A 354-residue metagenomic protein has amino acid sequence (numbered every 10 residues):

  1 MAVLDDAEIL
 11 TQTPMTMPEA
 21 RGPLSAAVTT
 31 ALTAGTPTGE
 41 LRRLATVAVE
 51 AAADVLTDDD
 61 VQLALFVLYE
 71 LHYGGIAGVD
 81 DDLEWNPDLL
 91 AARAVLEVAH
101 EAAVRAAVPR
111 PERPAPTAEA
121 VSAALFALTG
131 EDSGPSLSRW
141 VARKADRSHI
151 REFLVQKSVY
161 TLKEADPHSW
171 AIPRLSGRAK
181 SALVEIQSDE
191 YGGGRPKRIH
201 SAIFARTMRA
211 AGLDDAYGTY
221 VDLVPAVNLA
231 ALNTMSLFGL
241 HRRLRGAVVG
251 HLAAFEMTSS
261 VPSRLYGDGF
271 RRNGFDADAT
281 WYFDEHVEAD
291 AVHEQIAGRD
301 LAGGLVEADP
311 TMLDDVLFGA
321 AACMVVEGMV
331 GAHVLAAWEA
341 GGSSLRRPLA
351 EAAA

Functional and structural regions predicted by a protein language model:
A2-A354: Non-heme di-metal
